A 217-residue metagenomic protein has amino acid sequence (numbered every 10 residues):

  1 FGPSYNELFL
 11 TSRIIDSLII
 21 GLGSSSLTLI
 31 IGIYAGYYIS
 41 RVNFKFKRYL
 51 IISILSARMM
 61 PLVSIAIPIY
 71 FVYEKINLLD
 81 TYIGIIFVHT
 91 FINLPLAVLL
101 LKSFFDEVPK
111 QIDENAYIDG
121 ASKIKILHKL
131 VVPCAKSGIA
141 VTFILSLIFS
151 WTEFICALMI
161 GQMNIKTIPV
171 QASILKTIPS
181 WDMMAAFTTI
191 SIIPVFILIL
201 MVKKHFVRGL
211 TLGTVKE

Functional and structural regions predicted by a protein language model:
F1-E217: A structural signal for multi-pass alpha-helical bundles of membrane permease subunits that mediate small-molecule
